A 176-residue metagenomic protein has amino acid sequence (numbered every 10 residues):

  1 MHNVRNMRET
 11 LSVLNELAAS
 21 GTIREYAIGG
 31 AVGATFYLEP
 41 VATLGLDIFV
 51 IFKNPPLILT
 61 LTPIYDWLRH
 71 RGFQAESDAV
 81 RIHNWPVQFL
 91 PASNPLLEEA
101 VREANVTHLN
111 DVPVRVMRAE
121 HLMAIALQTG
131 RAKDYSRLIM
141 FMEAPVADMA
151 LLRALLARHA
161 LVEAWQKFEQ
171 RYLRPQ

Functional and structural regions predicted by a protein language model:
M1-Q176: Compositionally biased terminal segments of proteins
